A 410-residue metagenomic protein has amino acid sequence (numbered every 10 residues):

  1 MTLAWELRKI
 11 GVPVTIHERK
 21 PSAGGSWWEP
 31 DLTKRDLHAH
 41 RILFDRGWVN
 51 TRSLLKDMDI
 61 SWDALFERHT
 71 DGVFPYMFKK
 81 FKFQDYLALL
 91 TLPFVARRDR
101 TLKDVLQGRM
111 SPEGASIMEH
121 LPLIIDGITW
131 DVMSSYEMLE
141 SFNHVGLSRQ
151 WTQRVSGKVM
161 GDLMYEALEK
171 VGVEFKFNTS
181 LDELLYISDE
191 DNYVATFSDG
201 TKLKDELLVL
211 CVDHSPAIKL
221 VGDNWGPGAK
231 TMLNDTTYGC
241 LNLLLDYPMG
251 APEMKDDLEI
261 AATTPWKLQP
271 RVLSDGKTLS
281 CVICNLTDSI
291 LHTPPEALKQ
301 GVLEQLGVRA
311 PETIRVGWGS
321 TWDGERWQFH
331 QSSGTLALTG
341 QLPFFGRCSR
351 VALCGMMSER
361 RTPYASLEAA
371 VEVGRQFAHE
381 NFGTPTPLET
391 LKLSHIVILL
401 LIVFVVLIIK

Functional and structural regions predicted by a protein language model:
T2-V12, K170-V171: A short, Lys/Arg-enriched amphipathic alpha-helix followed by its capping loop at the start of a domain
R8-P30: Glycine-rich FAD pyrophosphate-binding loop
T33-D104, G108, P112: Dinucleotide-binding Rossmann-like beta1-alpha1 core, especially the glycine-rich loop that anchors the ADP
P93-I187: Active-site/ligand-binding neighborhood in enzyme catalytic cores
Q153-E166, T179-Y186, E190-V194, S198 (+7 more regions): Residues forming the flavin
M164, V397-K410: Single-pass alpha-helical membrane anchors
D182-L291, L401: Mid-domain catalytic core of redox enzymes that form a hydrophobic substrate pocket/lid adjacent to a catalytic redox
T263-L399: Conserved flavin/dinucleotide-binding core of flavoenzymes
